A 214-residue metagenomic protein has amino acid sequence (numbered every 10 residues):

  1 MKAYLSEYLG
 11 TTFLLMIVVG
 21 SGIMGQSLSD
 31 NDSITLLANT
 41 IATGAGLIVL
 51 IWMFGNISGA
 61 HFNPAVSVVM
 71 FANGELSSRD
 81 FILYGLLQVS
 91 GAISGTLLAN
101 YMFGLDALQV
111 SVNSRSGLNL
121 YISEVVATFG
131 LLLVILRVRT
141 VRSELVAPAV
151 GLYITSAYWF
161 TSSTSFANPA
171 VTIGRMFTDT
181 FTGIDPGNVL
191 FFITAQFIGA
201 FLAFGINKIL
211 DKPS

Functional and structural regions predicted by a protein language model:
M1-S214: Membrane-interface helix-loop junctions and terminal tails of multi-pass membrane proteins
